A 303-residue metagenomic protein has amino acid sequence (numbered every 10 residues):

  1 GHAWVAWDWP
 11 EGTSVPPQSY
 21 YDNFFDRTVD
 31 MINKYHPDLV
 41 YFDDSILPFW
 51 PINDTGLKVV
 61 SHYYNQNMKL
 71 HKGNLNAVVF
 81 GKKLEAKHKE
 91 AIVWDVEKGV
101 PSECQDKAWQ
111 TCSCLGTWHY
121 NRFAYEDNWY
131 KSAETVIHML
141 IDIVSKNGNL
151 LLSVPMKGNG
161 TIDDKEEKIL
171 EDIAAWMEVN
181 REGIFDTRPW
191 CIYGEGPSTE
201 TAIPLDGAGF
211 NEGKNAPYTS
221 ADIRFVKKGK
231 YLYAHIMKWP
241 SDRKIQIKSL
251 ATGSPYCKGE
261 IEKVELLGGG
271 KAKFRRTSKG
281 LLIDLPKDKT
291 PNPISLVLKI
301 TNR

Functional and structural regions predicted by a protein language model:
G1-R303: Mature catalytic domains of secreted/periplasmic carbohydrate-active enzymes
